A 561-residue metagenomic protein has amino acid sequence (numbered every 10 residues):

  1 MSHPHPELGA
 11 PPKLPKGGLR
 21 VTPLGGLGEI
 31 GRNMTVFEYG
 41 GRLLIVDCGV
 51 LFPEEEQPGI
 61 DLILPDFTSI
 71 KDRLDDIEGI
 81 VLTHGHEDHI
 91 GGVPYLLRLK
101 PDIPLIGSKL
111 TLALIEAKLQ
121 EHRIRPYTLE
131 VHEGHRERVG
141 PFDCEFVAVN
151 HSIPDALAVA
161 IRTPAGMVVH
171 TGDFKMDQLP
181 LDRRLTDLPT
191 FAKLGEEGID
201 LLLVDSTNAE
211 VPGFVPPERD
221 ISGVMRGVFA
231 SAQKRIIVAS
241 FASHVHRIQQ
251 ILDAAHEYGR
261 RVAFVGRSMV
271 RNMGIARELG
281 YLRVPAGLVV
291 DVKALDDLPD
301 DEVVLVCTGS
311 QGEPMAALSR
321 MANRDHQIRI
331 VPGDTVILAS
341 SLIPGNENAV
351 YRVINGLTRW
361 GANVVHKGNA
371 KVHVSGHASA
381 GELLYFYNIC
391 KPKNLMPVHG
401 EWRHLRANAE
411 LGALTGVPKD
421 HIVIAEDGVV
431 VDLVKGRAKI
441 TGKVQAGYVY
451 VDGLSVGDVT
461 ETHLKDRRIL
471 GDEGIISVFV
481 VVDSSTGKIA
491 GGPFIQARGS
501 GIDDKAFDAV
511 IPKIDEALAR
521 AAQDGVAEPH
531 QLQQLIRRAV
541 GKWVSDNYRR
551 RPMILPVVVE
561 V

Functional and structural regions predicted by a protein language model:
M1-G9, G17, D504-E516: Iron-sulfur (Fe-S) cluster-binding modules
S2-V81, H86-D297, A316-R329, N348-R352: His/Asp/Glu-rich metal-coordinating catalytic cores of metallo-dependent phosphodiesterases/hydrolases acting on
L27, I45, L51-E55, G59 (+6 more regions): A glycine- and charged-residue-rich anion-binding loop/surface
L119, G412, V544: Conserved hydrophobic residues forming the short capping helix/wall of the S-adenosyl-L-methionine
H132, E426, R550-I554: Short Gly/Ser/Thr- and Asp/Glu-enriched loop/turn motifs at secondary-structure junctions
P141, A156-A158, E302, E473-S477 (+1 more regions): Broad gene-expression machinery/nucleic-acid interaction feature
E210-G368, V372-V526, Q533-Q534, R538: Hard-cation-handling environments
G525-V561: C-terminal tails and terminal domains of large nucleic-acid-associated and other macromolecular-machine proteins
